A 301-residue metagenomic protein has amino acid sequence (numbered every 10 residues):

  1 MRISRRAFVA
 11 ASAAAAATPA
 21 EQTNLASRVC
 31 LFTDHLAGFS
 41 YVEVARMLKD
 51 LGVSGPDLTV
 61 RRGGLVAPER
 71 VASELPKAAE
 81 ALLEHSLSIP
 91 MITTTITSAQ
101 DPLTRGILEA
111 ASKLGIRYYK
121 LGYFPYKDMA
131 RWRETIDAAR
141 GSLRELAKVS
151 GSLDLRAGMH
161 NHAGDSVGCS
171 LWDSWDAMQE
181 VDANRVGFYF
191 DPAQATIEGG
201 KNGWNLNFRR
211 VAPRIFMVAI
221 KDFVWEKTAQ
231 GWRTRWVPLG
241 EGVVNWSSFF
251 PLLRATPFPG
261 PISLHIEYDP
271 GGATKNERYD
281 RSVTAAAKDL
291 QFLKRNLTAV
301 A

Functional and structural regions predicted by a protein language model:
M1-A15: N-terminal secretory signal peptides and thylakoid transit peptides that target proteins across membranes
P19-M47: C-terminal segment of N-terminal export signals and the immediately downstream linker at the start of the mature
L31, L48, P56, L82 (+7 more regions): Conserved, mostly hydrophobic/aromatic
G38-L48, Q100-A110, G200-N207: Short, acidic/polar
S54, L58-R156, Q194, F258-G260 (+2 more regions): Structural motif corresponding to the early beta-alpha repeats
R105-Y118, S170-E180, G272-L290: Short, electropositive alpha-helical surface patch
S150-V243, S247-F250: Acidic/histidine-rich catalytic cores of soluble enzymes
